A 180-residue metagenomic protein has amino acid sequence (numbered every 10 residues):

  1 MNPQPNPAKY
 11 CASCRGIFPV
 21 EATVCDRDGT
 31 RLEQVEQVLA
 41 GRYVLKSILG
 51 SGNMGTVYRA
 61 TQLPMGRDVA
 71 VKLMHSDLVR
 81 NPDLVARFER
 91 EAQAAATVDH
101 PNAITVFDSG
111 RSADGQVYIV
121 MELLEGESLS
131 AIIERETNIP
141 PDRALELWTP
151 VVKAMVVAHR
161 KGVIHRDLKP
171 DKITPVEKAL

Functional and structural regions predicted by a protein language model:
N2-L180: Conserved ATP-binding/catalytic core of the eukaryotic-like protein kinase fold, especially serine/threonine kinases
